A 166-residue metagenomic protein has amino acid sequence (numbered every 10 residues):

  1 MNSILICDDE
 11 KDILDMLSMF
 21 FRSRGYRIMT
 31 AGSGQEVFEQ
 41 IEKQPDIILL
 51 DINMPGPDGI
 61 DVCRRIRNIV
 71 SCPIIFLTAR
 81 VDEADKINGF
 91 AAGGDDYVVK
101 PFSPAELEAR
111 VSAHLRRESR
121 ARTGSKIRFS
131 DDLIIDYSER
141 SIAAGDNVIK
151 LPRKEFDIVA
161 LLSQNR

Functional and structural regions predicted by a protein language model:
N2-S3, A113-R166: Short, Lys/Arg-enriched segments at the junction into DNA-binding effector domains of transcriptional regulators
C7-D8, A31, I48, V98: Conserved sequence signature across two-component system core domains
D9, R64, N68-F129: Basic, amphipathic DNA-recognition helix from helix-turn-helix-like DNA-binding domains
L14, L50, P55, D82 (+1 more regions): The feature encodes the CheY-like receiver
D15-S23: Charged docking surfaces used in two-component/phosphorelay signaling
T30-I47: Acidic, metal-coordinating helix/loop segments flanking the phosphotransfer/catalytic sites of two-component signaling
G32-S33, D58-D61: Acidic catalytic/metal-coordinating carboxylates
I41, L49, I60-C63, R67: Hydrophobic alpha-helical motif in two-component signaling modules
